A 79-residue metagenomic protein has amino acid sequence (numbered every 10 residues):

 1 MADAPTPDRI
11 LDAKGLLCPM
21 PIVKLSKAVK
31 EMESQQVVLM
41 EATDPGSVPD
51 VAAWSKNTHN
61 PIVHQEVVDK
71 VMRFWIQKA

Functional and structural regions predicted by a protein language model:
M1-A2, A79: Iron-sulfur (Fe-S) cluster-binding modules
A2-D12: Right-handed parallel beta-helix/beta-solenoid
D8-I10, Q35-L39, V71-R73: Intrinsic-disorder/low-complexity, polar/charged segments enriched in Ser/Thr/Lys/Arg/Asp/Glu/Gln
A13-E66: Amphipathic, hydrophobic secondary-structure cores in small proteins
R73-A79: Core SAM-dependent methyltransferase catalytic element
